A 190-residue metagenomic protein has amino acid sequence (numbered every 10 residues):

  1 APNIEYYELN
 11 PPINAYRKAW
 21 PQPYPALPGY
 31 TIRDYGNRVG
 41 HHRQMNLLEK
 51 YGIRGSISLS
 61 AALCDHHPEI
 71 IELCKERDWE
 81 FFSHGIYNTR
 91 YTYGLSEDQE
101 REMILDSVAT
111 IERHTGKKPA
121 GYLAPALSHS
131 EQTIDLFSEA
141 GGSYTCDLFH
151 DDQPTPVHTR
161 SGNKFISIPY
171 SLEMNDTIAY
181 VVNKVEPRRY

Functional and structural regions predicted by a protein language model:
A1-G121, A126-I168, L172-E173, Y190: Catalytic alpha-helical scaffold of carbohydrate-active enzymes acting on polysaccharides/glycoconjugates
N175-Y190: Aromatic-anchored helix/helix-loop segment that forms the rim or "lid" of small-molecule/cofactor binding pockets
